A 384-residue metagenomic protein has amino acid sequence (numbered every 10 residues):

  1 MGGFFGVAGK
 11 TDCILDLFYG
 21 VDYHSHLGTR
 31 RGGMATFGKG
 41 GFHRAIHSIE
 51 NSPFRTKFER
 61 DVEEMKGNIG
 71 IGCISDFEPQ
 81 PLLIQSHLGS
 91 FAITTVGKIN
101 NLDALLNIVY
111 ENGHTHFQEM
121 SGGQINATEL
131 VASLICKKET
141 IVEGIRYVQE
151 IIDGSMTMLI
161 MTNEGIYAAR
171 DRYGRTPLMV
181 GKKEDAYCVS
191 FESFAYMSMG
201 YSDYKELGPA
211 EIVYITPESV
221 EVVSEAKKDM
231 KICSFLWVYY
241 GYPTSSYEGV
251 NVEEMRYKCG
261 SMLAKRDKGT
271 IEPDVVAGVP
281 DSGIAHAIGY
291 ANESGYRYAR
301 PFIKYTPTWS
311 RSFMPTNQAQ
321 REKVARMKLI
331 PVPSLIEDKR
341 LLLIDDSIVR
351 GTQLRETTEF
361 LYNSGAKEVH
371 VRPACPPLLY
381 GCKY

Functional and structural regions predicted by a protein language model:
M1-G208, Y214-D274, V279, E368: Conserved short alpha-helical segments that host acidic/polar catalytic motifs at enzyme active sites
D12, N101, R175-T176, Y196-M197 (+5 more regions): Flexible loop/turn segments at secondary-structure boundaries
R44-I46, R170-D171, H286-G289, G381-K383: A short acidic (Asp/Glu
N163, D171-R172, D281, I303-K304 (+1 more regions): An acidic- and aromatic-residue-enriched active-site/binding cleft used to recognize and process polar
K268-P273, N292-A299, P333-E337, E359-E368: Secondary-structure transition/capping motifs at alpha-helix termini and the adjoining loop/turn into the next element
V276, G283-Y290, S294, Y298 (+2 more regions): Extended, hydrophobic alpha-helical segments in both membrane/secreted and soluble proteins
G295-L341, L379-Y384: Short, glycine/charge-rich flexible loops or terminal/linker lids adjacent to PRPP-binding catalytic cores
E359-Y384: A short, conserved beta-to-alpha structural element at the edge of catalytic cores that scaffolds binding
